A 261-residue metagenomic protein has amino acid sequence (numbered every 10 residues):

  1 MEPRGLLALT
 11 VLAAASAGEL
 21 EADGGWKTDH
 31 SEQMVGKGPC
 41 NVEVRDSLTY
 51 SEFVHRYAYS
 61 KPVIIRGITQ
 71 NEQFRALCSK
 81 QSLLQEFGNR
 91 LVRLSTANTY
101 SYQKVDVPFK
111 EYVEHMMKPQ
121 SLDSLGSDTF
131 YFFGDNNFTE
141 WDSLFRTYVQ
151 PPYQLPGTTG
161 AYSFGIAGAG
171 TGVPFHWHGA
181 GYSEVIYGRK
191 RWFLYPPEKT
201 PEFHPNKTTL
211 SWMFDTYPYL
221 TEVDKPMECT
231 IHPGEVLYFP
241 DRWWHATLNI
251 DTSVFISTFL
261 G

Functional and structural regions predicted by a protein language model:
E2-V236, W244-G261: N-terminal accessory scaffold of Fe(II)-dependent oxygenases
